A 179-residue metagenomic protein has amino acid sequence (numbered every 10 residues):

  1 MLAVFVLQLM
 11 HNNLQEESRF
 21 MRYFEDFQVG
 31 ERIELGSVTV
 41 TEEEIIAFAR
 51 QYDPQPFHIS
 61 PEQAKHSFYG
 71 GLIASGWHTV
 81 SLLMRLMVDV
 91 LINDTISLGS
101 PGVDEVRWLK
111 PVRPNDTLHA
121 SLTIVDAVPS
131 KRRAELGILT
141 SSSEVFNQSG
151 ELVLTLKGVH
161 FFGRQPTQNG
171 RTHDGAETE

Functional and structural regions predicted by a protein language model:
M1-R19: N-terminal amphipathic/basic-hydrophobic helices that include classical n-h-c signal peptides and signal-anchor
V6-Q8, N12, G99, P111 (+2 more regions): A subset of signal/propeptide-processing and intrinsically disordered low-complexity segments in secreted/extracellular
L14-G102, L154, T167-E179: Hot-dog-fold acyl-thioester-processing enzymes
R19-F24, Q28-V29, W108, V112-E179: HotDog/MaoC-like acyl-thioester-processing domains
